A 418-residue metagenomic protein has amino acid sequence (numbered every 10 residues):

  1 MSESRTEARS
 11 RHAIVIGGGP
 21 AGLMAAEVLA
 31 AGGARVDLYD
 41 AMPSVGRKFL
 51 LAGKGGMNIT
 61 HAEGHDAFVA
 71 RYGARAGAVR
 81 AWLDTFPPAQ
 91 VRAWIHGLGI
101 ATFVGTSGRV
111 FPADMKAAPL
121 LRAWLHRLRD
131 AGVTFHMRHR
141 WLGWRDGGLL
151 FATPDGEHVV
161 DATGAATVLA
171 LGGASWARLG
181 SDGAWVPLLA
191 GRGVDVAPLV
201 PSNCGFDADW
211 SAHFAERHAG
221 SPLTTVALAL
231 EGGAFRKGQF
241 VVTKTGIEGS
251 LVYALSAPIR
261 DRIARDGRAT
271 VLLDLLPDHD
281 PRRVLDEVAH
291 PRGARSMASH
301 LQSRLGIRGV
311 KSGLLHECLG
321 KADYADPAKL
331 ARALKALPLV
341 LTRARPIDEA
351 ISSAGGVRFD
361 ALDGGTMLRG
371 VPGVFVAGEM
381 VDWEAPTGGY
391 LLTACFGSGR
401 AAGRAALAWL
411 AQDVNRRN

Functional and structural regions predicted by a protein language model:
R9-R11, D155-A166, F235-G238: Core beta-strand elements of the Rossmann-like FAD/NAD(P) dinucleotide-binding domain in flavoenzyme oxidoreductases
R11-L38, A402-L407: N-terminal Rossmann-like FAD-binding beta1-loop-alpha1 element of flavoenzymes
A30-K54: Glycine-rich FAD pyrophosphate-binding loop
A31-G32, S44, H65-A67, D84 (+8 more regions): Residue-level recognition of phosphate/Mg2+-coordinating polar/acidic sites in nucleotide-handling active sites
V79-P87, T106-H126, W176-S181, D207-H213 (+1 more regions): Short beta-strand to alpha-helix junction loop
M137-G148: A conserved short coil-to-beta-strand element within the FAD-binding core of flavoproteins
A166-W210: Glycine-rich loop(s) and the adjacent beta-strand/alpha-helix scaffold that form part
S175-L188, R192, D382-V414: A conserved FAD-binding loop/helix module that cradles the flavin
